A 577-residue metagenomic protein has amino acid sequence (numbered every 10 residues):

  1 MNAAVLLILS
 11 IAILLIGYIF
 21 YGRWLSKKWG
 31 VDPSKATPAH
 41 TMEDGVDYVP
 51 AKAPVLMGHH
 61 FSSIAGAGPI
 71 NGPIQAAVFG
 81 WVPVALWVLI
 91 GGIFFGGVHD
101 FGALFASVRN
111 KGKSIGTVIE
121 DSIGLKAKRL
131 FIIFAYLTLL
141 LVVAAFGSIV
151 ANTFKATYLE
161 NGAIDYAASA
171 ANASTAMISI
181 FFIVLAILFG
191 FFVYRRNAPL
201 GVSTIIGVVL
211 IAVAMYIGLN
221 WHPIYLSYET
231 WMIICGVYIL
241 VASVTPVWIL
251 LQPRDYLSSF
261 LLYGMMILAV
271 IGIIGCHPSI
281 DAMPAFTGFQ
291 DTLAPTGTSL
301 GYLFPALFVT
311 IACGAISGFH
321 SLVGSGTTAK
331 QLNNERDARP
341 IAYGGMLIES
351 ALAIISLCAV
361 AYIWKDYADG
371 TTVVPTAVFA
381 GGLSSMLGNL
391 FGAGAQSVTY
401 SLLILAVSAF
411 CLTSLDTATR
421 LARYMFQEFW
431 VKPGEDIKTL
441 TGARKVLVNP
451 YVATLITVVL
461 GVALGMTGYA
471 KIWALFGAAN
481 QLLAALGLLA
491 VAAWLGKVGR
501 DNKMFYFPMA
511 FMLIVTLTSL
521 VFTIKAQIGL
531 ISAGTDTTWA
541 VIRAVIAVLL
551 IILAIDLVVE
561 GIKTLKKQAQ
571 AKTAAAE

Functional and structural regions predicted by a protein language model:
N2-I19, A76-S107, G116, A176-F182 (+5 more regions): Extracellular loop-to-transmembrane helix junctions
I13-I70, S259, Y302, A306 (+1 more regions): Membrane-interface "cap" regions at the ends of multi-pass membrane proteins
I19-W29, F134, A173-Y216, Y228-G275 (+3 more regions): Membrane-interface loop-to-helix entry segments
R23-V49, G72-Q75, A85, L89 (+5 more regions): Flexible loop linkers connecting adjacent transmembrane helices in multi-pass alpha-helical membrane transporters
A67-I74, G91-H99, A103, S107-K111 (+5 more regions): Membrane-helix boundary/coupling elements in multi-pass transport proteins
L125-L140, G344-A351, G394-T399, E428-M466 (+1 more regions): Loop-to-transmembrane helix boundary motifs in multi-pass membrane proteins
R195, V209-I233, V241-S243, Y263-L293 (+3 more regions): Hydrophobic alpha-helical segments and their helix-loop junctions in multi-pass secondary transporters
I273-T292, L347-G382, T417: Extracellular/periplasmic helix-exit of transmembrane alpha-helices
